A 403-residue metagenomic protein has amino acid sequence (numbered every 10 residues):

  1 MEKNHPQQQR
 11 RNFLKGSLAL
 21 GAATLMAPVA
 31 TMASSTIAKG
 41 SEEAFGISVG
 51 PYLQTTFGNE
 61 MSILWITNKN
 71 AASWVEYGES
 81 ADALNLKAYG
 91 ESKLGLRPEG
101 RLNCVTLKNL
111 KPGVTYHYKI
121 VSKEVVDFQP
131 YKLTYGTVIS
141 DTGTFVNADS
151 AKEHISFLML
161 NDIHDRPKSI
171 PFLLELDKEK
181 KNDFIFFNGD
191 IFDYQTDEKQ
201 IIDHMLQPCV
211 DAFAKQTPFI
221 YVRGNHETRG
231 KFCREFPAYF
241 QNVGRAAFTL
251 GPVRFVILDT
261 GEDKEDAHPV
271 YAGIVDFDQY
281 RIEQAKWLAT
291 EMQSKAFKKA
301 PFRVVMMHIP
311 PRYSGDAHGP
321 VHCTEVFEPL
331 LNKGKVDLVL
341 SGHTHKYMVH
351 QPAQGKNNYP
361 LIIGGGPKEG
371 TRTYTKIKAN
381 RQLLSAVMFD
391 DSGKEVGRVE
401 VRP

Functional and structural regions predicted by a protein language model:
M1-Q8, A22-M26, S34-S35: N-terminal secretory signal peptides
E43-I66, S73-Y77, F248, M348 (+1 more regions): Binuclear metal-dependent phosphoesterase catalytic core
A44-G50, T55-W74, E79-E99, P112-T115 (+1 more regions): N-terminal active-site segment of His-dependent metallophosphoesterases
G100-C104: Short S/T/G- and acidic-enriched coil/turn segments that sit immediately N-terminal to beta-strands in beta-sandwich
T106, H117-N147, K199-F297, V326-K335 (+2 more regions): Extended active-site neighborhood of metal-dependent phosphoesterases/phosphodiesterases
L107-K111: Short, flexible loop/turn segments at beta-strand junctions in immunoglobulin-like and fibronectin type III
M159-N161, I185-G189, F219-N225, V305-M307 (+2 more regions): Active-site neighborhood of phospho(di)ester-bond hydrolases with catalytic His/Asp-centered motifs
K295-G315: Short acidic, glycine-rich surface-loop motifs adjacent to enzyme active sites
